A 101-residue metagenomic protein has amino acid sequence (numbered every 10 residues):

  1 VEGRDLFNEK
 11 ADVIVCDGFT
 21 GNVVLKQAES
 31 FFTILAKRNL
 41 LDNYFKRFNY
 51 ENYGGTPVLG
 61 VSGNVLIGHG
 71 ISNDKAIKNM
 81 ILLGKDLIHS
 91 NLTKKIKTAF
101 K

Functional and structural regions predicted by a protein language model:
V1-N8: A structured beta-alpha segment of the ubiquitous adenosine-cofactor-binding alpha/beta core
E9-F100: Glycine-rich phosphate/nucleotide-binding loop
